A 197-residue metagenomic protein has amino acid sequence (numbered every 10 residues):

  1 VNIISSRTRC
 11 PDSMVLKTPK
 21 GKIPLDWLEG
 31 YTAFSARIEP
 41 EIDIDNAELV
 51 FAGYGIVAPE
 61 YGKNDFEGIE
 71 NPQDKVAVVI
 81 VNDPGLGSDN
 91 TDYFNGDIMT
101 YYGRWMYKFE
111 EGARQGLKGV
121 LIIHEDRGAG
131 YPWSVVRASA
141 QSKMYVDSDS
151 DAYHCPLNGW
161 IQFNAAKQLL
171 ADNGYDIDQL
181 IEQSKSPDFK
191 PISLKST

Functional and structural regions predicted by a protein language model:
V1-G30, I38, F109, I122-A140 (+3 more regions): Protein/peptide-recognition domains central to ubiquitin and immune signaling
V1-N90: Noncatalytic luminal/extracellular "stalk/propeptide" segments of secretory-pathway proteins
I44, M99-M106, P156, W160 (+1 more regions): Soluble non-cytosolic domains of exported or imported proteins
V50-V136: A conserved hydrophobic secondary-structure block that centers on an alpha-helix together with its immediately flanking
V57-E60, Q162-Q168: A short acidic, often aromatic-flanked loop/helix-cap motif at beta-alpha or helix-coil junctions that lines enzyme
G87, E110-V120, H154-N164, L194-S196: Low-complexity, flexible helical/coil segments
Y93, D149-C155: Flexible glycine/proline-enriched surface loops and loop-helix/loop-strand junctions
G116, K143-S150, K167-S196: Acidic-enriched catalytic cores of C-N bond-cleaving enzymes acting on peptides and small amides
